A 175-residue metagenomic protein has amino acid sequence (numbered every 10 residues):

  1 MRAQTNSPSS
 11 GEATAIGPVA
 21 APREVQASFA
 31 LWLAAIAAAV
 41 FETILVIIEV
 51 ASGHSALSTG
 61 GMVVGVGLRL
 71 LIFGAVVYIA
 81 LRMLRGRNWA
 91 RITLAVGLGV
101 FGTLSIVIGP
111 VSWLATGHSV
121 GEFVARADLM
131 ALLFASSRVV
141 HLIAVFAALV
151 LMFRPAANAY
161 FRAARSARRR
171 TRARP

Functional and structural regions predicted by a protein language model:
M1-P175: Topology signature of small-to-medium multi-pass alpha-helical membrane proteins
